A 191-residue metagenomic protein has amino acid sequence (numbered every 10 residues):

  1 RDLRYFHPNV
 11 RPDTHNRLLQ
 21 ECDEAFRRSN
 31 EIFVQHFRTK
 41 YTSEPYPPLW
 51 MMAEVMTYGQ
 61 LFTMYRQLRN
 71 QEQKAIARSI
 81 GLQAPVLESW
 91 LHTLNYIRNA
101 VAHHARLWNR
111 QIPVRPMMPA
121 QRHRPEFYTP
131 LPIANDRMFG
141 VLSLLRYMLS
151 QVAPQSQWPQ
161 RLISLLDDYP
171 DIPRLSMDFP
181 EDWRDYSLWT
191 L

Functional and structural regions predicted by a protein language model:
R1-L191: Long, contiguous internal "core" modules enriched in hydrophobic/ aromatic residues
